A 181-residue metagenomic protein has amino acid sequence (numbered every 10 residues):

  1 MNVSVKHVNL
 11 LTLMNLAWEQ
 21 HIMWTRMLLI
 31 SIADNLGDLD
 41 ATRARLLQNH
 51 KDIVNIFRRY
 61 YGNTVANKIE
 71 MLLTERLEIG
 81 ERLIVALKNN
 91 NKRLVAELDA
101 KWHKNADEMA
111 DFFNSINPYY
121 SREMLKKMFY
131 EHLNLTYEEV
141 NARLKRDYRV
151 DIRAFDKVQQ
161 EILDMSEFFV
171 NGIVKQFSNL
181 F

Functional and structural regions predicted by a protein language model:
M1-I32, L46, H50, N91 (+1 more regions): C-terminal amphipathic alpha-helix
S31-T64, L72-F113: Alpha-helical segments in soluble extracytoplasmic regions
